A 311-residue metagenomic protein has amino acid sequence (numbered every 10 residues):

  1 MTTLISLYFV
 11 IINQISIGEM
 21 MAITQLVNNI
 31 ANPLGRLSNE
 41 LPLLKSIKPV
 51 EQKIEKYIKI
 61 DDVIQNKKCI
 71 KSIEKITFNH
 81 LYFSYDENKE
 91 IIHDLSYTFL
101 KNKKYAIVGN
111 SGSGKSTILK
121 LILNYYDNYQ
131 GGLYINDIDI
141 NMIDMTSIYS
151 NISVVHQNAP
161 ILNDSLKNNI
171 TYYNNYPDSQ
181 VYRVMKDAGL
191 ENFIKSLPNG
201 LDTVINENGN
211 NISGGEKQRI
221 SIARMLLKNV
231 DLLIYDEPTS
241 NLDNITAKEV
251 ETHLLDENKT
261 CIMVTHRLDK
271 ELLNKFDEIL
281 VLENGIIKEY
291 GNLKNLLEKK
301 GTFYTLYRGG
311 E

Functional and structural regions predicted by a protein language model:
M1-T24: A hydrophobic transmembrane-helix motif
I23-Y57: Cytosolic ends of transmembrane helices, especially the final helix of ABC transmembrane type-1 domains
K56, G132-Y134, M142, Y149 (+3 more regions): ABC ATPase nucleotide-binding domain helical subdomain, centered on the C-loop/LSGGQ "ABC signature"
I58-A106, N141-D144, R183, D256-E257: Primarily ABC-family ATPase nucleotide-binding module
V108-N110: The feature captures the beta-strand-to-loop junction immediately N-terminal to the Walker
L123: Helix-to-loop junction immediately C-terminal to a conserved catalytic motif
Y129-D139, E278-I279, I287: ABC nucleotide-binding domain "signature motif"
S153, N158, L166-N169, T203-E298: ABC-family ATPase nucleotide-binding domain "signature/switch" substructure
